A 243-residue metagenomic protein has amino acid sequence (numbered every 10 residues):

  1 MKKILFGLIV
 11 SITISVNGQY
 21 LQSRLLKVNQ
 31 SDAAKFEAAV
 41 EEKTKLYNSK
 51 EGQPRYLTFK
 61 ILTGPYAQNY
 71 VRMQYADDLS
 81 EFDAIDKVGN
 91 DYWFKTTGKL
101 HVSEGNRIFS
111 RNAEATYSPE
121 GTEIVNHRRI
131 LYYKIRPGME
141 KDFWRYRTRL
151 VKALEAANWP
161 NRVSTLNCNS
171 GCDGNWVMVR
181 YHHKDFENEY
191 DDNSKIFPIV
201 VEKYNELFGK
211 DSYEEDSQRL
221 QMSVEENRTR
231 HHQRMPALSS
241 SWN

Functional and structural regions predicted by a protein language model:
K3-I14: Sec-dependent N-terminal signal peptides
G18-N243: Short S/T/G/P-rich N-terminal loop/turn motif that feeds into the first structured element of a domain
